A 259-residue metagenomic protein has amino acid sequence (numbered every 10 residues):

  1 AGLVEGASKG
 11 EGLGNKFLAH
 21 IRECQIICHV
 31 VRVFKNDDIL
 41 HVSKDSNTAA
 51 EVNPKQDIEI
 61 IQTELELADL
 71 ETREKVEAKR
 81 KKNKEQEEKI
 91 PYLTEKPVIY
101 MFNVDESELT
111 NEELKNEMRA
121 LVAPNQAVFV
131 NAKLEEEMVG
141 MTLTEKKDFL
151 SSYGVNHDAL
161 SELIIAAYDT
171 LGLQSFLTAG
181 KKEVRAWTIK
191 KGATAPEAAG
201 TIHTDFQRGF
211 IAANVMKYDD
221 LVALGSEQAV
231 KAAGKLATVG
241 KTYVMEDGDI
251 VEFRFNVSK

Functional and structural regions predicted by a protein language model:
A1-I27, F34-K55, E59, Q86-I90 (+1 more regions): Switch II of P-loop NTPase G domains
G2-V4, R32-D38, D45-S46, E66 (+4 more regions): Conserved nucleotide-binding/hydrolysis micro-motifs of P-loop NTPases
E11-Q25, E51, K55-I58, L67-L70 (+4 more regions): Amphipathic alpha-helical transducer elements in NTP-driven molecular machines
C24-R32, P54-E77, T94-N103, A123-N131: Conserved beta-strand/loop subsegment of P-loop NTPase cores
A49, I61, L65, S151-V155: A general boundary/transition motif marking the beginning of the first structured unit of a protein
V76-E246, V251, N256: C-terminal-of-GTPase-core extension/linker across diverse P-loop GTPases
